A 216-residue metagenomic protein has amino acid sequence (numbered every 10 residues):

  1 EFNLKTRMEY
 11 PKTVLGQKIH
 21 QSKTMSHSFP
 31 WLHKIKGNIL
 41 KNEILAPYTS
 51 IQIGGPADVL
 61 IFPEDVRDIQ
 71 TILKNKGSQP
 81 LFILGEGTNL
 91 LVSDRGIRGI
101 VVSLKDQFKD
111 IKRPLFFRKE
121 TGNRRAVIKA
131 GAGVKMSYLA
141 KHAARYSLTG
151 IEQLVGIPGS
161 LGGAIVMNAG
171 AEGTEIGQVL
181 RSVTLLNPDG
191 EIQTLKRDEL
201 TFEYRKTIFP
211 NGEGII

Functional and structural regions predicted by a protein language model:
K5-R7, K12-K18, K23: Charged/polar low-complexity intrinsically disordered segments
H27-L161: Anion-binding (especially nucleotide phosphate/pyrophosphate-binding) glycine-rich loop and adjoining beta-alpha core
G54, I61-V66, L91-K112, V166-K196 (+1 more regions): Structural signature of FAD isoalloxazine-binding scaffolds in flavoprotein oxidoreductases
F202-I208: Flexible, small-/acidic-enriched active-site or ligand-binding loops
